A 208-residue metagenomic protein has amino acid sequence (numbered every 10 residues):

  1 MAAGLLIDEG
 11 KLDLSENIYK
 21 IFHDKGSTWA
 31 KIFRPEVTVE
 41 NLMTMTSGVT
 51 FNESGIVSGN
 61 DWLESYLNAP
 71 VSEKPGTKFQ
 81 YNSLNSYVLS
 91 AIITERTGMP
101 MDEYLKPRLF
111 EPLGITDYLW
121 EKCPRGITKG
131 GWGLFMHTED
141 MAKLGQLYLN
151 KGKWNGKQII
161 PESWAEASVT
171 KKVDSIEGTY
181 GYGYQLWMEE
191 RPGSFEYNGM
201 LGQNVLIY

Functional and structural regions predicted by a protein language model:
M1-L14, L42, L89-I93, M141-L144: Active-site SXXK
E9-S47, N68, T97-W132, M136: Active-site helix/loop module of the DD-peptidase/beta-lactamase fold, centered on the serine-lysine SxxK catalytic
A30-I32, K74-Y81, T128-F135, Y197-N204: Solvent-exposed loop and edge beta-strand segments that line ligand/cofactor-binding and catalytic clefts
E36-V39, Y81-S86, T138-A142: Short alpha-helical patches at coil-to-helix transitions and adjacent helical residues in well-structured domains
D61-G76, N85: Amphipathic alpha-helical interface segments
V88-I92, G130-K153, Q203-Y208: Active-site-proximal alpha-helical segments within enzyme catalytic domains
T116-D117, E166-Y208: Active-site Gly/Thr loop motif
Q146, W154-V173: A conserved catalytic-loop motif detector
